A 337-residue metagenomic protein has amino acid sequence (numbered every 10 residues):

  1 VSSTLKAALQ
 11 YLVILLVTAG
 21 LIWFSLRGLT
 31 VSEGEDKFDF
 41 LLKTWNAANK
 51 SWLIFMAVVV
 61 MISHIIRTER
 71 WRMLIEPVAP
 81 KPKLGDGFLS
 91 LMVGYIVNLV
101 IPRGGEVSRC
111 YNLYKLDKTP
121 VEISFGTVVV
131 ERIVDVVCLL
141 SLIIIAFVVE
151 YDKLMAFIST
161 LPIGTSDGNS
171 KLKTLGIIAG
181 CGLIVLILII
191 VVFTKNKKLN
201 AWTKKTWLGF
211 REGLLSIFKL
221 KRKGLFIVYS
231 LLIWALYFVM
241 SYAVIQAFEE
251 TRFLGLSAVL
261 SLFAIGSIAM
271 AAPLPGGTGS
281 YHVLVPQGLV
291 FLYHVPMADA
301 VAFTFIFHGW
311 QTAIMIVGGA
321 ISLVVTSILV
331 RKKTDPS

Functional and structural regions predicted by a protein language model:
V1-S90, V149, F157-S267, W310-S337: Predominantly cytoplasmic-facing regulatory/coupling regions of multi-pass membrane proteins
M73-V78, L99, C110-K118, V290: Helix-loop junctions at the membrane interface of multi-pass solute transporters
A79-P82, M92-V107, K115, L214: Short intracellular "coupling" helices and adjacent cytoplasmic loop segments at the cytosolic face of multi-pass
L84-L89, E106-V107, T119-R132, V295-I306: Membrane-interface alpha-helices at helix entry/exit sites of multi-pass transporters
V93-P102, F263-H282: Transmembrane alpha-helix interface/packing and boundary motifs in multi-pass membrane proteins, characterized by
V93-V100, I123-V148, F305-G318: Membrane-embedded alpha-helical segments of transport systems, primarily multispan ion/solute transporters
L113-P120, G213, V283-D299: Interfacial segments of multi-pass membrane proteins
I143-L154, P286, L323: Juxtamembrane/transmembrane-helix interface segments of polytopic membrane transporters
